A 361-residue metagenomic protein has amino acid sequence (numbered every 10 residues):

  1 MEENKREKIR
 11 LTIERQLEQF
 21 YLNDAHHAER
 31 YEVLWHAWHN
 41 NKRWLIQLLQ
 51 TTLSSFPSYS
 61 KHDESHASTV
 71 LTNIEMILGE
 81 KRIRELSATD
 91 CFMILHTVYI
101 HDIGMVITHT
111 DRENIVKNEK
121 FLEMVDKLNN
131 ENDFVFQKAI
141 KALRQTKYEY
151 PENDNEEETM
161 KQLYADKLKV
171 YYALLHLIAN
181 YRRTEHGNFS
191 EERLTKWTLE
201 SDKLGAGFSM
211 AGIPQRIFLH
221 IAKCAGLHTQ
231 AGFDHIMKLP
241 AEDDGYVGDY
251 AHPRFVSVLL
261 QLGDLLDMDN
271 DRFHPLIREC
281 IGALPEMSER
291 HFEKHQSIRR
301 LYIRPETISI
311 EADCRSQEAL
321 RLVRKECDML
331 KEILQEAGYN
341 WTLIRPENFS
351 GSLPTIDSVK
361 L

Functional and structural regions predicted by a protein language model:
M1-K42, D234, A241-L361: C-terminal effector/catalytic modules and regulatory tails appended to multi-domain proteins
E2-D111, I115-M124, N130-V135, E152-Y164 (+1 more regions): Acidic/His-rich, divalent-metal-binding segments that scaffold phosphate/diphosphate chemistry
T51-Y59, Y172-H176, E311-S316: Glycine- and acidic
S65-E80, R193-E200, K325-T342: Zn2+-dependent metallopeptidase catalytic core
R84-I303: Divalent metal-dependent catalytic cores for phosphoryl transfer on phosphate-bearing substrates
